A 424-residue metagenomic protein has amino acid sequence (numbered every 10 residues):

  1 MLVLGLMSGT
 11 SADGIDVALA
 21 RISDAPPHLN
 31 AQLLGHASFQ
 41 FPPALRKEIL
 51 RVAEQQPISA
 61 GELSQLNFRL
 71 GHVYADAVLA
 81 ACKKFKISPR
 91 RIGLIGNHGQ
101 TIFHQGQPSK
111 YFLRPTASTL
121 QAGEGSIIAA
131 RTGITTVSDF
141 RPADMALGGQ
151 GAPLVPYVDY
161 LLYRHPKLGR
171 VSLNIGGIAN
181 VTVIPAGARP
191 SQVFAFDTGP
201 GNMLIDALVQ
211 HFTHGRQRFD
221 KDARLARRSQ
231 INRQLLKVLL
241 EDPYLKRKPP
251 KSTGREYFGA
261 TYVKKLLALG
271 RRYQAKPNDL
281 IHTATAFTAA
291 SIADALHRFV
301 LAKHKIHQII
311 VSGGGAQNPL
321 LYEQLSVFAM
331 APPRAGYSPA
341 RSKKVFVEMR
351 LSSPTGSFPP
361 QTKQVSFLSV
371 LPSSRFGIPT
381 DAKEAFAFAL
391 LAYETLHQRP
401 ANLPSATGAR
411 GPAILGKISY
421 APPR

Functional and structural regions predicted by a protein language model:
M1-F39: N-terminal phosphate-binding or glycine-rich loops at protein starts, especially the Walker A/P-loop of NTPases
M1-M7, R91-G96, R170-N174, V193-A195: Short glycine-aspartate micro-motif
S8, D13, L19-D24, A290-M330 (+1 more regions): Catalytic phosphate/nucleotide-handling subdomain of diverse soluble enzymes
I15-I22, G35-L50, A130-R164, V171-Y244: Glycine-rich phosphate-binding loop plus the immediately following alpha-helix
Q56-A122, A335: Short beta-strand-loop/turn "lid" adjacent to the catalytic site in phosphate-handling enzymes
G215-I306, P319-F328: A contiguous, well-structured pocket-lining segment that forms one wall/lid of small-molecule binding clefts in soluble
K251-L269, Y273, F376, H397-R424: Glycine/Thr-rich phosphate-binding loops that ligate phosphate moieties of nucleotide and other phosphorylated ligands
V327-S369: Intrinsic disorder/low-complexity segments
